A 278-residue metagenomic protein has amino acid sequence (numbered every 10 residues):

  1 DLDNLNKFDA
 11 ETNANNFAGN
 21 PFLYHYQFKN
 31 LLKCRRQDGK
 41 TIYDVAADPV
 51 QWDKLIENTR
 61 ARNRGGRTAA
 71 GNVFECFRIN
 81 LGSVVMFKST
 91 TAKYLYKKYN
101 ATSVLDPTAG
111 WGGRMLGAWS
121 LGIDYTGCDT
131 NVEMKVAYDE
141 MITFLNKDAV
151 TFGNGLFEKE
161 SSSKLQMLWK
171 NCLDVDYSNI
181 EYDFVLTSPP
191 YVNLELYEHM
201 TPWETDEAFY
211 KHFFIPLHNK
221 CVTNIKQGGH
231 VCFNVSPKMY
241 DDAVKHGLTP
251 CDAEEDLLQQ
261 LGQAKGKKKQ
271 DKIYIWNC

Functional and structural regions predicted by a protein language model:
D1-A18, K29-C278: Class I S-adenosyl-L-methionine-dependent methyltransferase catalytic core
